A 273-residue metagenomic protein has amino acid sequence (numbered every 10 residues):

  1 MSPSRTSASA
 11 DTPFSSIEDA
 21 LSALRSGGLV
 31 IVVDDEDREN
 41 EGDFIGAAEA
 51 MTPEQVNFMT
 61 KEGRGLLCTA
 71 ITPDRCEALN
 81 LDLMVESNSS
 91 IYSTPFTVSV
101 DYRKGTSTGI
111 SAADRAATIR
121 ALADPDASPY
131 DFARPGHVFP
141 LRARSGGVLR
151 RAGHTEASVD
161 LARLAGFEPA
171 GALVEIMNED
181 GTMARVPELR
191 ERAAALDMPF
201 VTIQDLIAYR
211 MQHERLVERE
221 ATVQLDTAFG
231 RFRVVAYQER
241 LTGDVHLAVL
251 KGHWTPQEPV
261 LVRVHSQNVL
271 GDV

Functional and structural regions predicted by a protein language model:
M1-V273: Catalytic domains of riboflavin
